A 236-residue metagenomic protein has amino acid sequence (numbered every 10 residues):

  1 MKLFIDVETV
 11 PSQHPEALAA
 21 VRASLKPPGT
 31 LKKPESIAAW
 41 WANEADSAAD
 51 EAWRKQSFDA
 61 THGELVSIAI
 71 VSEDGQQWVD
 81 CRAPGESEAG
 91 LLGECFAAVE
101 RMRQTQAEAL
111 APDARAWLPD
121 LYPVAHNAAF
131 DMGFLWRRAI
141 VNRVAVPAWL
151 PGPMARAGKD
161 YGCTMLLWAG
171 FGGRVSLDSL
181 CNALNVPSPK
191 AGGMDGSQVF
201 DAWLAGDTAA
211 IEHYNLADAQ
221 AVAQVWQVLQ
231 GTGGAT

Functional and structural regions predicted by a protein language model:
M1-K2, G158: A residue-level signal for beta-strand positions that form part of recognition/binding surfaces within mature
K2-R137: Conserved non-catalytic scaffold segment of RNase H-like nuclease domains
G63-G85, A89, Q106-T236: Metal-dependent phosphoesterase core characteristic of DEDDh/y 3'-5' exonuclease domains
